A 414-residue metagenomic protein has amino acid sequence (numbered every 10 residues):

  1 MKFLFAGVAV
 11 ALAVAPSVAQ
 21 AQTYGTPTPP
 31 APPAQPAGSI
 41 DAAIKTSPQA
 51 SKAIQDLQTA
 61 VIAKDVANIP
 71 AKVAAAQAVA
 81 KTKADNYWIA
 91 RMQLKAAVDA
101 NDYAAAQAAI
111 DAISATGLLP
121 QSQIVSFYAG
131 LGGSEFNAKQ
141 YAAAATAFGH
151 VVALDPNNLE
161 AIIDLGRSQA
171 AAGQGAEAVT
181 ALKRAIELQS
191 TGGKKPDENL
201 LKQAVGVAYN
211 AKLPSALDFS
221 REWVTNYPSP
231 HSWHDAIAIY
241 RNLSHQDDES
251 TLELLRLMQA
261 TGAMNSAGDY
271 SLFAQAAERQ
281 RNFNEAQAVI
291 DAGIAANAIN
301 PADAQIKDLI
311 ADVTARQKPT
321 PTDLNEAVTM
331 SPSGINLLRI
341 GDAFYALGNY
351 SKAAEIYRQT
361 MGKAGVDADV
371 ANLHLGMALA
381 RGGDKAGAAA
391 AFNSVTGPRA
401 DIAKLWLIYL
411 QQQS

Functional and structural regions predicted by a protein language model:
K2-A112, T116-S126, D401-L405, Q413-S414: N-terminal leader/linker segments that initiate helical-solenoid repeat arrays
S51, W88, S122-S126, E160 (+6 more regions): Start-of-helix register in tetratricopeptide repeats
A60, Q93, A97, Y128 (+8 more regions): Residue at a conserved register position within TPR or TPR-like alpha-solenoid repeats
A63, A100, A138, A172 (+6 more regions): Structural motif corresponding to the intra-repeat A-B loop/turn of tetratricopeptide repeats
M92, S126-G130, D164, N199-A204 (+5 more regions): Canonical tetratricopeptide repeat
P332-S414: C-terminal soluble interaction/assembly domains
